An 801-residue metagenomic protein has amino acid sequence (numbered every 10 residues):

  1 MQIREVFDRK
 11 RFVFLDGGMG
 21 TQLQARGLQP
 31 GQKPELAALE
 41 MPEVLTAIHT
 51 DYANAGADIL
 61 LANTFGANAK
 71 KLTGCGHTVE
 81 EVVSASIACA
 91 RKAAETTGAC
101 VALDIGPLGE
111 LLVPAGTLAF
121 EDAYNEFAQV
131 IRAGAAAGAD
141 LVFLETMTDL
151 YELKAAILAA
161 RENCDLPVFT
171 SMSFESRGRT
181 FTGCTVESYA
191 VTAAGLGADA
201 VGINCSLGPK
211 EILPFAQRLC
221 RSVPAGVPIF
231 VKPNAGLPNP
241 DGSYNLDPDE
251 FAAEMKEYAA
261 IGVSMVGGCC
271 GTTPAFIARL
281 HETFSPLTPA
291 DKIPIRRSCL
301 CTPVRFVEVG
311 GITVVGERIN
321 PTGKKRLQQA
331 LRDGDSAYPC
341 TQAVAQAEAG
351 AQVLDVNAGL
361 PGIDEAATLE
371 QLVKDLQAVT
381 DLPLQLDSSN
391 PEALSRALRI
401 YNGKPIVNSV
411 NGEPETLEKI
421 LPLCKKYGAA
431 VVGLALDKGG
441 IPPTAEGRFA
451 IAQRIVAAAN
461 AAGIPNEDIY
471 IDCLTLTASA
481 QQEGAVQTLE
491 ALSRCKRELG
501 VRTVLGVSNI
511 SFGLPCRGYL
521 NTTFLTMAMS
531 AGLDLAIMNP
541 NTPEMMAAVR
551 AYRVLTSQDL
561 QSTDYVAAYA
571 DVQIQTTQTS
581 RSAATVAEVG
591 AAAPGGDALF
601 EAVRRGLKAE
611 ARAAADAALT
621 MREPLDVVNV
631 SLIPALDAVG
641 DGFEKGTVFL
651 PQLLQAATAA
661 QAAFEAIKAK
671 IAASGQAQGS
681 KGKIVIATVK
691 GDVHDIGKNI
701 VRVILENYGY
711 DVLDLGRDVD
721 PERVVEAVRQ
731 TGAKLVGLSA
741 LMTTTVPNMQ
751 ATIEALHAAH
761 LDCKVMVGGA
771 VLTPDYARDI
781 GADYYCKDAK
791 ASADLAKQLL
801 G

Functional and structural regions predicted by a protein language model:
M1-G801: Domain-level signal for soluble alpha/beta catalytic cores
